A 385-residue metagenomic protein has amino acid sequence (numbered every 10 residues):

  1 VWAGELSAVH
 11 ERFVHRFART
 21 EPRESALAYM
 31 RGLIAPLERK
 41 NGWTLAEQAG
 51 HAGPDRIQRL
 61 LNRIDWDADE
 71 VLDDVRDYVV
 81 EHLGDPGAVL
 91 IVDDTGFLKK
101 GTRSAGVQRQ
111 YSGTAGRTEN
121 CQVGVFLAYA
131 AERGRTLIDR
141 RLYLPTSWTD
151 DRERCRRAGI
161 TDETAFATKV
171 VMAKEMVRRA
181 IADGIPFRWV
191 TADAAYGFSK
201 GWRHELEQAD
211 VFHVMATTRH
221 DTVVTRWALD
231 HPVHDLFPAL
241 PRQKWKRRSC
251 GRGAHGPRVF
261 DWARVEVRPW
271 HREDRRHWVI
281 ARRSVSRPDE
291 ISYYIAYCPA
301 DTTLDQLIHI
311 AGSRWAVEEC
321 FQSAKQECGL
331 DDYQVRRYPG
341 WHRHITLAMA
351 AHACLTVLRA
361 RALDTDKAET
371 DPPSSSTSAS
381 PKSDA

Functional and structural regions predicted by a protein language model:
V1-T191, A195-F212, R219: Conserved, well-structured functional cores that handle cations and Mg-NTP chemistry
G4-S7, G116, R133-A158, D162 (+3 more regions): An anionic, glycine-rich sequence signature occurring as long contiguous blocks
H15, R19-P22, R39, P186 (+3 more regions): Intrinsically disordered or highly flexible coil/loop and linker segments, enriched in small and charged/polar residues
R23-M30, G42, I291, L304 (+3 more regions): Short runs of predominantly hydrophobic/aromatic residues within well-ordered alpha helices that form helix-helix
V92, G96, Y196, T302-V335: Short amphipathic alpha-helical "interface-anchor" segments enriched in bulky aromatics
V125-F126, Y293-I295, H309, A348-A351: Conserved, well-structured core segments
S323, C328-A385: Basic, amphipathic alpha-helical segments enriched in Lys/Arg and hydrophobic/aromatic residues
